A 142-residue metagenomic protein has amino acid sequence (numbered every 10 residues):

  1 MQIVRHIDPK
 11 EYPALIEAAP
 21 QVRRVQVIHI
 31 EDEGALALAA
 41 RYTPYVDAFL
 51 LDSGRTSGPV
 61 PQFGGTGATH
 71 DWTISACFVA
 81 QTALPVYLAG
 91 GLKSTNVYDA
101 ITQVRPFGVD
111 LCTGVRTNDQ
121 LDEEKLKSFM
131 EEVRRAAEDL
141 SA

Functional and structural regions predicted by a protein language model:
H6-T113, T117, E123-A142: Short loop-to-alpha-helix "cap/lid" segments that border enzyme active sites across diverse enzyme classes
